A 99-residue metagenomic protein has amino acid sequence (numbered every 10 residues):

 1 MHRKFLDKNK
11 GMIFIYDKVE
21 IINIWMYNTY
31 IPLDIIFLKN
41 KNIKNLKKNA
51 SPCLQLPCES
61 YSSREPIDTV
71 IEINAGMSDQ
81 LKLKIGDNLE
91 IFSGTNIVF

Functional and structural regions predicted by a protein language model:
M1-F99: Compact, glycine-rich, soluble single-domain proteins
